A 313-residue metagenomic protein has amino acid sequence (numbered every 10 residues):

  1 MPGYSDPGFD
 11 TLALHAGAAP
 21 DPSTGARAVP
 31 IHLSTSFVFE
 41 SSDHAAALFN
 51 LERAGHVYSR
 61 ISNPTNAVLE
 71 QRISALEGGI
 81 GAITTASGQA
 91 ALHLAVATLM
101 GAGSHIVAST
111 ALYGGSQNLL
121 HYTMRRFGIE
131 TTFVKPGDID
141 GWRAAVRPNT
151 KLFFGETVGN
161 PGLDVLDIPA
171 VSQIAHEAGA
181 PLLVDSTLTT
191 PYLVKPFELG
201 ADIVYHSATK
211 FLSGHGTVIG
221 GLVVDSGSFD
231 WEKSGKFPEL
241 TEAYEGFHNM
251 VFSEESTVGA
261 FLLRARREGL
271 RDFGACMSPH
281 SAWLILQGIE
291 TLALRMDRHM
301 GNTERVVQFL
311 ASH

Functional and structural regions predicted by a protein language model:
M1-H56, I61: N-terminal glycine-rich, Lys/His-bearing helix-loop that initiates the first secondary-structure elements of many
P2-S5, A13-H15, A19-P22, A82-A311: Conserved PLP-enzyme active-site core in the AAT-like
P7, A26-V29, A67, G78 (+2 more regions): Short, basic and Ser/Thr-rich N-terminal targeting/leader segments
S36, S41-H93, G115-Y122: Conserved N-terminal alpha-helix of the aminotransferase class I/II PLP-enzyme fold
L76, L310-H313: Acidic-histidine catalytic/liganding microenvironments
